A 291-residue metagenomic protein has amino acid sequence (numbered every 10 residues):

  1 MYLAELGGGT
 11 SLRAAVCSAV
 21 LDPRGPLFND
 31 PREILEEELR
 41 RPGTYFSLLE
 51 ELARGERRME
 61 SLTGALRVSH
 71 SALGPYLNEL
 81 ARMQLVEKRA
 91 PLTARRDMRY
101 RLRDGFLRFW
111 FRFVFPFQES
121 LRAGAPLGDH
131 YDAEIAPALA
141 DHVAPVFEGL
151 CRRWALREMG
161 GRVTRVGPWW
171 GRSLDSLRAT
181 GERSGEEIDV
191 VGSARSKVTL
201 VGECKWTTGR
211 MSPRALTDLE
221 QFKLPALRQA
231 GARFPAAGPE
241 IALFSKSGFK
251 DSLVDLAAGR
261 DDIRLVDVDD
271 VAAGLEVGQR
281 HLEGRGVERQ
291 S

Functional and structural regions predicted by a protein language model:
M1-E33: Amphipathic alpha-helical "lid/sensor" segments that cap RecA-like P-loop NTPase cores
D30-R41, S61: Short amphipathic alpha-helical boundary/capping segments
P42-A53, R152: Hydrophobic residues on short alpha-helical segments
G55-A65: Short acidic, hydrophobic short linear motifs in intrinsically disordered regions
R67-R82: Short amphipathic alpha-helical interaction segments
A81-L92: A short, conserved structural fragment
L92, M98, R103-S291: A cross-kingdom feature that marks ATP-driven nucleic-acid transaction machinery
